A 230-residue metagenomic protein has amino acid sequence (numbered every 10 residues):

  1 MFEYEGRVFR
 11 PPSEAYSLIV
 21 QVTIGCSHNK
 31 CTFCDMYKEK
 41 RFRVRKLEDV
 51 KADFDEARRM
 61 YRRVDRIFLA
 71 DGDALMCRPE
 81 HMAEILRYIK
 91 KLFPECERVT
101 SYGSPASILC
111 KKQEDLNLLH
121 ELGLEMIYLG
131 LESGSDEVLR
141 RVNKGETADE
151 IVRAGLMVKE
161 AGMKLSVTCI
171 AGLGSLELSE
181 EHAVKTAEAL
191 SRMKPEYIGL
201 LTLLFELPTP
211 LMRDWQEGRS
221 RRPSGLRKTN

Functional and structural regions predicted by a protein language model:
G6-D49: Canonical Radical SAM [4Fe-4S] cluster-binding loop centered on the CxxxCxxC motif and its immediate flanking residues
C26, C34, V50, L69 (+4 more regions): Conserved, mostly hydrophobic/aromatic
R41-L47, Y102-L109, L173-E181: Active-site mouth loops of central-metabolism enzymes
R45-D55, T202: Short cysteine/histidine-rich metal-coordination sites, predominantly Zn2+-binding motifs
V50, C110-L118, E180-E188: Short, acidic/polar
R58-E160: Conserved SAM/AdoMet-binding glycine-rich loop
M126, D149-L211, L226-N230: Conserved C-terminal portion of the radical SAM core fold that forms the substrate/S-adenosylmethionine-binding
Q216-N230: C-terminal accessory regions of radical SAM enzymes
